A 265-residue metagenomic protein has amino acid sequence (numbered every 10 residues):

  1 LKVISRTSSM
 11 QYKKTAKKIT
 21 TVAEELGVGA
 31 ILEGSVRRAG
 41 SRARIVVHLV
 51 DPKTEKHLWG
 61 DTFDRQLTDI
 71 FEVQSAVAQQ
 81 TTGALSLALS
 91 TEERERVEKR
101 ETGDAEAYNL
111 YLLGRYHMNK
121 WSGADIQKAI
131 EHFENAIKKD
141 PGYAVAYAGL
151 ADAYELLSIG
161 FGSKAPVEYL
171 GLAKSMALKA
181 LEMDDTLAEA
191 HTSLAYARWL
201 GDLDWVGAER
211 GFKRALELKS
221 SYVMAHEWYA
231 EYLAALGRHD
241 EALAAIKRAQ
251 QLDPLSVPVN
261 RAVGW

Functional and structural regions predicted by a protein language model:
L1-W265: Acidic, proline/glycine-rich low-complexity intrinsically disordered segments
